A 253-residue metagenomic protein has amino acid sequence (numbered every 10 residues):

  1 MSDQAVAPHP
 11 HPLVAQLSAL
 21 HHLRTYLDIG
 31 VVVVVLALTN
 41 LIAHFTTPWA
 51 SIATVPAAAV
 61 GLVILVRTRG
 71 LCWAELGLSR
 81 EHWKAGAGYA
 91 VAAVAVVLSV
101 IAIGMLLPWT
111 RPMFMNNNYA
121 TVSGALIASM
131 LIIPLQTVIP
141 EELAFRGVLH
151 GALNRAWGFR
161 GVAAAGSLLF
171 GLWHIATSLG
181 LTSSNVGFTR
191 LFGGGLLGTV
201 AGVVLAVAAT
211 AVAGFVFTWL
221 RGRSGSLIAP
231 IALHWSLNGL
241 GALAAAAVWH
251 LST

Functional and structural regions predicted by a protein language model:
M1-A85, R111-Y119, Q136, L179-V203 (+2 more regions): N-terminal, membrane-interfacial amphipathic/helix-forming hydrophobic leader that caps and precedes the first
Q4-P8, G104, M130: Generic N-terminal simple sequence motifs
I29-A37, V55-A59, A90-L98, M130 (+5 more regions): Alpha-helical transmembrane spans of integral membrane proteins, capturing the lipid-embedded, hydrophobic core of TM
L41-I42, I64, S99-I103, W219 (+2 more regions): Hydrophobic membrane-targeting alpha-helices
V96-P108, L172-L181: C-terminal TM-helix exit segments that contain a strictly Trp-centered aromatic cap at the helix terminus
T121-A125: A short mid-domain helix/strand-loop element embedded in enzyme catalytic domains that forms or borders the active-site
L126-T253: Transmembrane helix-loop-helix hairpins at the membrane interface of multi-pass integral membrane proteins
